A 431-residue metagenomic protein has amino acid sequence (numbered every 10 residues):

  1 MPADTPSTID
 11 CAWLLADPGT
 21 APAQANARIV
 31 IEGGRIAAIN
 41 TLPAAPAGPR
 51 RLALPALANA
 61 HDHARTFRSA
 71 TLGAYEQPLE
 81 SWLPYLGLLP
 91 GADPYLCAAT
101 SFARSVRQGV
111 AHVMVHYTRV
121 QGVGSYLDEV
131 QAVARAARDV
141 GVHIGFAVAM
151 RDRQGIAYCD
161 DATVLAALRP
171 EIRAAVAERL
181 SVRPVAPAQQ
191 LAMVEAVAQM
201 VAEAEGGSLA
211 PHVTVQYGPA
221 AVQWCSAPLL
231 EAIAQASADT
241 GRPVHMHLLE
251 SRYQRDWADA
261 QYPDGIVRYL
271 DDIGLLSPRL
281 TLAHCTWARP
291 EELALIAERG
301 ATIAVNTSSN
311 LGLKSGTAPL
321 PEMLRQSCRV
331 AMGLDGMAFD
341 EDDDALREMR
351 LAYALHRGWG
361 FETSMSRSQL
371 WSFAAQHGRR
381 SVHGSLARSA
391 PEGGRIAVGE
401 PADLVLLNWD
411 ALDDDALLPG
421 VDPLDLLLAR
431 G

Functional and structural regions predicted by a protein language model:
M1-A44, L52-A53: N-terminal metal-binding scaffold of metallo-dependent hydrolase/deaminase domains
P55-F67, P243-E250: Histidine-centered catalytic micro-motifs
S69-L72, I156-C159, R252-D264, E292-A297 (+4 more regions): Histidine/acidic-residue-rich catalytic or RNA/ligand-binding cores of hydrolases and nuclease-related proteins
T71-H143, Q190-A210: Alpha-helical scaffold segments that flank or form the walls of functional sites
D128-L280: Metal-coordinating catalytic core of metallo-dependent amide/deamination hydrolases
S237-P243, L275-P278, L295-A304, R325-V330 (+1 more regions): Glycine-enriched alpha-helix->loop->beta-strand junction motifs that scaffold or abut catalytic
D272-R279, P321-A411: His/Asp/Glu-enriched, well-ordered alpha-helical/loop segment that forms or immediately abuts the divalent-metal
V398-G431: C-terminal cap of metal-dependent C-N hydrolases
